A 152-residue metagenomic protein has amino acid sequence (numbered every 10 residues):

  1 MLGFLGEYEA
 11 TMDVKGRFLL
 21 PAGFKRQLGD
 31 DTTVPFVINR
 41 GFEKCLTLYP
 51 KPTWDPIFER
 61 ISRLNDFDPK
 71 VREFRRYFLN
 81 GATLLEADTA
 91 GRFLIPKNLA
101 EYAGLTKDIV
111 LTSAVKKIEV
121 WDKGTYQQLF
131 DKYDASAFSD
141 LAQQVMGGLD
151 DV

Functional and structural regions predicted by a protein language model:
L2-L46, K51: A positional/architectural concept
G16-L20, Y49, G91-I95, I118-V120: Short, structured motif recognition centered on aromatic/hydrophobic residues
G23, P52, N98, V115-K116 (+1 more regions): Alpha-helix/helix-capping structural signal
D30-C45, A82, G104-K123: A short beta-strand-loop micro-motif that forms or neighbors metal/cofactor- and ligand-binding patches at active-site
L46-L85: Helix-adjacent hinge/juxtasegments
L46-P52, E119-S139: Positively charged
T83-T106: Beta-rich strand-turn-strand
Y133-V152: Acidic/histidine-enriched, glycine/proline-rich intrinsically disordered or flexible terminal extensions
